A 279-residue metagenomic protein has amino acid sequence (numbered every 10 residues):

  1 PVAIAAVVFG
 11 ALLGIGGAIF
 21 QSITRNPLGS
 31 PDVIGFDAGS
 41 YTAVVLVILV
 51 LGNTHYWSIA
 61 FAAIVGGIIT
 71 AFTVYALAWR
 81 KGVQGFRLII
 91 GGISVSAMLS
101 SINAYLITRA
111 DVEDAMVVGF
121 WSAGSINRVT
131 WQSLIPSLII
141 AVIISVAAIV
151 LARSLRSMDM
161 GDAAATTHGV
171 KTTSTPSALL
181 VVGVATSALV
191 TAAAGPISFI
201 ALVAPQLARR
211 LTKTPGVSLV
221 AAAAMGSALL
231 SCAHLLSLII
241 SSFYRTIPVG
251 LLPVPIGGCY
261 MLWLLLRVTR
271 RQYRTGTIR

Functional and structural regions predicted by a protein language model:
P1-R279: Alpha-helical transmembrane segments in inner-membrane proteins
